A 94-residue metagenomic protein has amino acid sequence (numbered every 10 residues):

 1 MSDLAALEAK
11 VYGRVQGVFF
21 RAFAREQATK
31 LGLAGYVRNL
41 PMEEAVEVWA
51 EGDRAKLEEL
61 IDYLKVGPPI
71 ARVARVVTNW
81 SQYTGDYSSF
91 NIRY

Functional and structural regions predicted by a protein language model:
M1-Y94: Intrinsically disordered, low-complexity, mixed-charge
